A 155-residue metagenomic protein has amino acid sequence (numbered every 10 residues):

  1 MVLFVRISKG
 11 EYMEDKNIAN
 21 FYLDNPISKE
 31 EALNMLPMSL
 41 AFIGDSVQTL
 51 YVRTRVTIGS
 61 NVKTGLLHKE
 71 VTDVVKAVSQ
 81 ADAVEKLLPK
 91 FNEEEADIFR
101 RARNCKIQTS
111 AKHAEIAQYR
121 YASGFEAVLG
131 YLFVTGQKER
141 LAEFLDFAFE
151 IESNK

Functional and structural regions predicted by a protein language model:
V2-K155: Double-stranded RNA-binding/processing signature
